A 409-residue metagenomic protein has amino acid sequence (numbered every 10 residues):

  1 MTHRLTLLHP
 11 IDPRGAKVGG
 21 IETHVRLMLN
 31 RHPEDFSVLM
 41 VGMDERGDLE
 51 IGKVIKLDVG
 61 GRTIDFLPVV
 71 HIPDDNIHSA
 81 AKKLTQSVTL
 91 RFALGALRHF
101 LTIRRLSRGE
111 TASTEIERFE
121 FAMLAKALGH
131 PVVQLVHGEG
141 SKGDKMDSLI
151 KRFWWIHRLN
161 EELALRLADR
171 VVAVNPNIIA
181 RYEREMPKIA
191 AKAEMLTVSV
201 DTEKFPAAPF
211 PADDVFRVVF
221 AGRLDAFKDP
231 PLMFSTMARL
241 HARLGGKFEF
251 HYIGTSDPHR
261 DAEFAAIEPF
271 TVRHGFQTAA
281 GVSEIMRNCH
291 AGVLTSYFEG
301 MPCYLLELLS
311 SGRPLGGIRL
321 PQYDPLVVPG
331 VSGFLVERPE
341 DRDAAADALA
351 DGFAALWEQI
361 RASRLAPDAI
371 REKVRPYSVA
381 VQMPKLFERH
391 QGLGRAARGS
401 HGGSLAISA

Functional and structural regions predicted by a protein language model:
L27, L101-R104, R152-V171: Membrane-proximal helix-turn-helix segments that form the acceptor-binding/catalytic region of lipid-linked
G95-R98, H130-P131, S141-L163, T202: Nucleotide-sugar donor phosphate/pyrophosphate-binding loop at the beta->alpha transition of glycosyltransferases
S113-E115, A122-K145, V172: Active-site proximal beta-strand in glycosyltransferases
L124, A164-A191, V200: A short, active-site helix/loop in glycosyltransferases that binds the activated sugar's phosphate group
V172, P209-K228, F234-A238, H251: Conserved donor-binding/catalytic core segment of Leloir-type glycosyltransferases
D261-A280: Nucleotide-activated donor-binding/catalytic signature segment of Leloir-type glycosyltransferases, i.e., the conserved
Y297: Aromatic "clamp/platform" in nucleotide-sugar-dependent glycosyltransferases that forms part of the donor/acceptor
P314-G317, Q322, V327: Short hydrophobic beta-strand element within catalytic cores of glycosyltransferases and related nucleotide-activated
